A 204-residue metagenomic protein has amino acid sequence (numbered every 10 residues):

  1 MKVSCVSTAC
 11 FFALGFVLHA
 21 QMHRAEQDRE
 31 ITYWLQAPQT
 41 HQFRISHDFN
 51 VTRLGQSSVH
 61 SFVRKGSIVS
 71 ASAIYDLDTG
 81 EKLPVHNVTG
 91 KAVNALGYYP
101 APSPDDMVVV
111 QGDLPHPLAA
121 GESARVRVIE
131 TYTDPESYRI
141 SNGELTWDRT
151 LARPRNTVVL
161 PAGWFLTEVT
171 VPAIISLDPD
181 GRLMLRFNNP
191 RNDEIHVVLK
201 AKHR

Functional and structural regions predicted by a protein language model:
M1-C5: Positively charged n-region of N-terminal signal peptides that target proteins for export
S7-V17: Bacterial N-terminal signal peptides
Q21-V63: Early extracytoplasmic/domain-onset interaction patches
E26-E30, W34-Q36, M107-D113, P117-A120 (+2 more regions): Non-catalytic C-terminal accessory domains or segments of carbohydrate-active enzymes
D28, Q42-R44, G55-S57, V69 (+3 more regions): Extracytoplasmic
R29-I31, F43-H47, S58, V110 (+4 more regions): Hydrophobic residues positioned within well-ordered beta-strands of beta-sheet architectures
S57-A95, D148-P172: Solvent-exposed beta-hairpin/edge-strand motifs
A71-I74, G80-T146, D178-R204: A surface-exposed beta-strand-loop module
